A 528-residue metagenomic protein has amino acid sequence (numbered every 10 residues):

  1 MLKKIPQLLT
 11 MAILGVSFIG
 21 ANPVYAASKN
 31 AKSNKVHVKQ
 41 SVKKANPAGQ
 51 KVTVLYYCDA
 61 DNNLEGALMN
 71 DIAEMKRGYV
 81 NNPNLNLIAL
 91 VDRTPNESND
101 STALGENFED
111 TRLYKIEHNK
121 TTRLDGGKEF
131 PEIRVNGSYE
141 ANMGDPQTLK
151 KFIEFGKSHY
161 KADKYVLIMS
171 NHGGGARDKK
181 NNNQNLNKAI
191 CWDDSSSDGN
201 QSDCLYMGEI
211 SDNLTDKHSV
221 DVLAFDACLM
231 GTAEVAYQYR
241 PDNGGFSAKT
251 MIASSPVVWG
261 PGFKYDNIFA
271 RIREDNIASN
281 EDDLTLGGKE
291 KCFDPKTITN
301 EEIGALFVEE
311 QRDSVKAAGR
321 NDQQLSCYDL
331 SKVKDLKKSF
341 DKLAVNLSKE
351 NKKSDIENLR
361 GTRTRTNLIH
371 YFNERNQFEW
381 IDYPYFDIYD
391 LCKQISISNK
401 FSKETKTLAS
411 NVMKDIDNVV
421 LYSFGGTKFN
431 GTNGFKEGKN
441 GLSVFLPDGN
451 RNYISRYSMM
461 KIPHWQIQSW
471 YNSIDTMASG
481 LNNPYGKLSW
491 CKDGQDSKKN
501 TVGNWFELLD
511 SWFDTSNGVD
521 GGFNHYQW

Functional and structural regions predicted by a protein language model:
K4-P23: Sec-dependent N-terminal signal peptides of Gram-positive bacterial secreted proteins and lipoproteins
A27-D163: N-terminal extension/subdomain marker
V36-P47, S158, N182-W528: Terminal, contiguous helix-loop blocks that mediate binding/assembly
T53-C58, N86-V91, Y165-M169, D221-F225 (+2 more regions): Structural recognition of the beta-strand scaffold that forms the well-ordered cores of secreted hydrolase catalytic
D61-L64, N171-R177, A224, C228-T232: Gly/Ser/Thr-rich loops at beta-strand to alpha-helix junctions that form or flank small-molecule/cofactor-binding
A67-L68, N99-T102, R177-N183, V235-A236 (+1 more regions): Short, solvent-exposed loop/turn and secondary-structure capping segments
H159-K180: Active-site groove signature of glycoside hydrolases
